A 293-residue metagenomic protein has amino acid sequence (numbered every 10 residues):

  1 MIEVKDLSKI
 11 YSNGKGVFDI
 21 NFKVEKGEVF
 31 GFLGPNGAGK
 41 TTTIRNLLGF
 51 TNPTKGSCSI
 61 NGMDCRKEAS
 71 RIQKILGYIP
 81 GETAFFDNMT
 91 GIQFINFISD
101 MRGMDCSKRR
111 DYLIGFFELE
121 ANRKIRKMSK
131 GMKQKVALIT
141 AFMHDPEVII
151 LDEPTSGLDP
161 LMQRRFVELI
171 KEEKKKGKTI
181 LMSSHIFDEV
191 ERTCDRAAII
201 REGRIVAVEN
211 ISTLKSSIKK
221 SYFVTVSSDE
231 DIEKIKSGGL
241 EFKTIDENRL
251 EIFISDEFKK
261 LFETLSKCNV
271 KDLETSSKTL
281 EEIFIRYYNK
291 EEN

Functional and structural regions predicted by a protein language model:
M1-D6, N289-N293: Short, Lys/Arg-enriched, disordered terminal segments
I2-V4, K9-R201, A207: ABC transporter nucleotide-binding domains
K26, G91, I211, S277-L280: Structural motif detector for alpha-helix initiation sites
E68, N210, K260: Short acidic active-site motifs
Q73, G77, I114, K215 (+2 more regions): Conserved protein kinase catalytic domain
A121, G177, I218, S266-N269: Residues at helix C-cap/C′ positions in short coil/turn segments immediately following an alpha-helix
V167-F253: ABC transporter nucleotide-binding domain
K220-N293: Short, charged/small-residue-rich alpha-helical element at the C-terminal edge of ABC transporter nucleotide-binding
